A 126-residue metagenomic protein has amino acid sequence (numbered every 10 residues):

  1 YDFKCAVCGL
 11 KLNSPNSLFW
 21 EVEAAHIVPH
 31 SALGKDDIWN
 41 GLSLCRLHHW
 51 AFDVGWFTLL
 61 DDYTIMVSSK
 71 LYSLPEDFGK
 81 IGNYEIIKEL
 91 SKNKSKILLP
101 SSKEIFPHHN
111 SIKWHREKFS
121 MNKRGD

Functional and structural regions predicted by a protein language model:
Y1-F3: Sequence/structural segment immediately N-terminal to covalent heme-attachment motifs in c-type and related
C5-C8, C45: Short cysteine-rich clusters marking metal-coordination/redox-active sites
N13-N16, E21-D126: A detector for short metal-coordination/catalytic motifs
